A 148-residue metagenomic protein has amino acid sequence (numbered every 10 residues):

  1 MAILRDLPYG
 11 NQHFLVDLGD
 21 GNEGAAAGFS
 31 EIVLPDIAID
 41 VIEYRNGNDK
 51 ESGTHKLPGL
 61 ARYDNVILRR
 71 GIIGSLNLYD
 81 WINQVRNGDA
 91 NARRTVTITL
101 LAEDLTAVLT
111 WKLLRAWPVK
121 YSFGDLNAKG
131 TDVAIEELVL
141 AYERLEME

Functional and structural regions predicted by a protein language model:
M1-E148: Glycine-rich, low-complexity intrinsically disordered segments
